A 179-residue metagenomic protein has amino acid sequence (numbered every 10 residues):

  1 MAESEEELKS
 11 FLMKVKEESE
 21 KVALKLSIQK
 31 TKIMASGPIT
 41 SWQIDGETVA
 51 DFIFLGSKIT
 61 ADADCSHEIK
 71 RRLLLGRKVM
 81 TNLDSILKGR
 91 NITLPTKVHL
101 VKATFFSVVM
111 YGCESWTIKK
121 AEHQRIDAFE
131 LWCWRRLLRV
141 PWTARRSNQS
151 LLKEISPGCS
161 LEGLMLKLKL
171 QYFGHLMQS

Functional and structural regions predicted by a protein language model:
M1-Q171, S179: Nucleotidyl polymerases of mobile genetic elements and RNA viruses
G174: Active-site nucleotide-donor binding segment shared across nucleotidyl transfer reactions
